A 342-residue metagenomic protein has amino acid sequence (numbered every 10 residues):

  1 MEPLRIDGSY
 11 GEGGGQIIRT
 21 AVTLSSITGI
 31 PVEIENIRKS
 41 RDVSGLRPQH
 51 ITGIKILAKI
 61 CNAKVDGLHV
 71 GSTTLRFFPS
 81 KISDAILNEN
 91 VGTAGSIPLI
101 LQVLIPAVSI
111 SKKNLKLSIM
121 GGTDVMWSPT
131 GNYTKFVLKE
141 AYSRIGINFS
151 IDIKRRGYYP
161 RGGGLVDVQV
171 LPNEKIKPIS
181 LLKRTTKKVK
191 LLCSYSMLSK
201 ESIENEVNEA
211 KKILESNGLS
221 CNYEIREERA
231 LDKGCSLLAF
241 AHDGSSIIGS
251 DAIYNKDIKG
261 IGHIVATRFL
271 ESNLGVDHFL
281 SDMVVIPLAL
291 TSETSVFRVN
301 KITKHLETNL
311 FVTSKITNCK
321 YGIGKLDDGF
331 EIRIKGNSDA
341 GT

Functional and structural regions predicted by a protein language model:
E2-S25, G336: N-terminal basic/disordered segments at the start of proteins
I6-G13, K39-S44, I86-A94, T123-S128 (+1 more regions): A short glycine/serine-rich beta->alpha loop
G14-V22, S26-S80: Glycine/small-residue-rich interface belts in oligomeric ring/scaffold proteins and their assembly partners
I18-V32, I56, I60, P79-I82 (+6 more regions): Proline/glycine-anchored alpha-helix kink/cap motifs
I51-S150, D167: A generic, well-ordered mixed alpha/beta core segment in the N-terminal half of proteins
F78, I82-D84, N90-V91, I110 (+3 more regions): Phosphate/diphosphate-binding glycine-rich loops and adjacent basic-rich segments that engage nucleotide
I97, D124-W127, R144, N173-H278 (+2 more regions): Conserved mixed alpha/beta catalytic, RNA-binding, or beta-rich assembly cores of soluble enzyme, regulatory
V296-T342: C-terminal functional modules
